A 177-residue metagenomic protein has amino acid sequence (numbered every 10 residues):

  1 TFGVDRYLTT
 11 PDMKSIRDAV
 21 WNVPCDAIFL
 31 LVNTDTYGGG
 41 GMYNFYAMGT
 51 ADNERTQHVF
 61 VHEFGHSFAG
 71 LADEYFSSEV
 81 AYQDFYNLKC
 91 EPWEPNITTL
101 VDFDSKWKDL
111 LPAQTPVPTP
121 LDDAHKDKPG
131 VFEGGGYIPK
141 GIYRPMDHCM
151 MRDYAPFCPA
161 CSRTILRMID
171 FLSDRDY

Functional and structural regions predicted by a protein language model:
T1-E79: Active-site-proximal segment of zinc-dependent metalloprotease catalytic domains
Y75-Y177: Replace "(M1/M4/M9/M12/WLM)" with "(e.g., M1/M4/M8/M9/M12/M26/WLM)" and add "not limited to" to clarify scope
